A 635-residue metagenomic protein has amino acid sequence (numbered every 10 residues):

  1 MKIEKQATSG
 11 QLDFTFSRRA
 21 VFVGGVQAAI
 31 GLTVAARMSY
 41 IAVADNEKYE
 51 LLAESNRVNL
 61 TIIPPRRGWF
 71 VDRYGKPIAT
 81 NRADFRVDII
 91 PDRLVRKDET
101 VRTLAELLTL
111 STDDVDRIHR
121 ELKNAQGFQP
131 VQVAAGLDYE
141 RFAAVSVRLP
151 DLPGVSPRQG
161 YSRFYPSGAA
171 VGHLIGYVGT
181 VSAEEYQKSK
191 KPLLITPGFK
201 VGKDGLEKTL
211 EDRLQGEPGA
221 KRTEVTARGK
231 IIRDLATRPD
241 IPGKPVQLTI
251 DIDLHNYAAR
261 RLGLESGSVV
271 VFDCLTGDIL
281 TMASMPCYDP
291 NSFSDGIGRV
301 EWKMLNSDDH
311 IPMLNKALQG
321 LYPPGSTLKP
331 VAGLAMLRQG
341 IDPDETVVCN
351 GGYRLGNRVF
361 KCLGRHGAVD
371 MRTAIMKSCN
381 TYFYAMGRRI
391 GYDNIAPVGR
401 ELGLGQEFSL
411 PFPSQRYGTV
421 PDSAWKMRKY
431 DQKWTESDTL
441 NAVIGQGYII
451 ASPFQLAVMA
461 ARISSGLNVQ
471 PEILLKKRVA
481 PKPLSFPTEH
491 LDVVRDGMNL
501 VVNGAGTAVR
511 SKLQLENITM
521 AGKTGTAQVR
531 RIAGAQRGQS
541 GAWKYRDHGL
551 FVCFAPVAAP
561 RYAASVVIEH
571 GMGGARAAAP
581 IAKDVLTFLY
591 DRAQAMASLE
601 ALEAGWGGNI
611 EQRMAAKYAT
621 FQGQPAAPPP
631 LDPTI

Functional and structural regions predicted by a protein language model:
M1-I231, R238-P239, S266-S268, C274 (+4 more regions): Membrane-proximal periplasmic segments of bacterial cell-envelope enzymes, especially penicillin-binding proteins
K2-G10, V225-T237, L275-T327, V331-V566 (+2 more regions): Beta-lactam-recognizing serine transpeptidase/beta-lactamase-like catalytic domain environment
P65, R73, R82-D84, F128 (+13 more regions): Extracytoplasmic
D98-R102, E106, A143, V147 (+18 more regions): Solvent-exposed, polar/charged alpha-helical surfaces in well-ordered, non-transmembrane soluble domains, broadly
K230-S268: Conserved, well-ordered alpha-helix/loop/beta-strand core segments that scaffold catalytic motifs
A558, M572-G574, A579-R592: C-terminal, active-site-flanking charged/polar segments
L599-Y618: Short, highly charged C-terminal tails/helix-capping segments
